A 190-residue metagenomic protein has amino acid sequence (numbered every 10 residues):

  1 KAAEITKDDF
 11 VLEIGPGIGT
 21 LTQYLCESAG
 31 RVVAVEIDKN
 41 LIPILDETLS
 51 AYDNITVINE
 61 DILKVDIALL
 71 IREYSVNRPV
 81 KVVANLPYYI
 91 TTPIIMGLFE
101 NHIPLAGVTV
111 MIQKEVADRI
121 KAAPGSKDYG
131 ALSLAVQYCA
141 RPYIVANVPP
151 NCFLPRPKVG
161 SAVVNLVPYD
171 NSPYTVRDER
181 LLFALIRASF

Functional and structural regions predicted by a protein language model:
K1-A188: Catalytic cores of RNA-modifying enzymes
